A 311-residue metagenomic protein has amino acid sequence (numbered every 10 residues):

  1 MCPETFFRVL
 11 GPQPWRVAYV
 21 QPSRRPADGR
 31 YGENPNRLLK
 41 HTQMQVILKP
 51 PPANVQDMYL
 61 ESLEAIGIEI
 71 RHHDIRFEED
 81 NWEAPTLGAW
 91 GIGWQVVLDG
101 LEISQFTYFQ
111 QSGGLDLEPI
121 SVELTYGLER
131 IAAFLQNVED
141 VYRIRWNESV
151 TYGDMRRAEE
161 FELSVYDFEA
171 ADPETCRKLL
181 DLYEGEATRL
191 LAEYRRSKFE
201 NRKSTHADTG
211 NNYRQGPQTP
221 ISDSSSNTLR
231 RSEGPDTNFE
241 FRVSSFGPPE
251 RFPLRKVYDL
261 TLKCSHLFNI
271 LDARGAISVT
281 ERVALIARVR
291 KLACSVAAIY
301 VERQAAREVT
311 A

Functional and structural regions predicted by a protein language model:
M1-R195, R251-Q304: Structured aminoacyl-transfer and RNA-binding surfaces used for tRNA recognition/handling in the translation apparatus
Y194-P253: Intrinsic disorder/low-complexity segments
A306-T310: C-terminal accessory extensions/subdomains outside the catalytic/core fold
